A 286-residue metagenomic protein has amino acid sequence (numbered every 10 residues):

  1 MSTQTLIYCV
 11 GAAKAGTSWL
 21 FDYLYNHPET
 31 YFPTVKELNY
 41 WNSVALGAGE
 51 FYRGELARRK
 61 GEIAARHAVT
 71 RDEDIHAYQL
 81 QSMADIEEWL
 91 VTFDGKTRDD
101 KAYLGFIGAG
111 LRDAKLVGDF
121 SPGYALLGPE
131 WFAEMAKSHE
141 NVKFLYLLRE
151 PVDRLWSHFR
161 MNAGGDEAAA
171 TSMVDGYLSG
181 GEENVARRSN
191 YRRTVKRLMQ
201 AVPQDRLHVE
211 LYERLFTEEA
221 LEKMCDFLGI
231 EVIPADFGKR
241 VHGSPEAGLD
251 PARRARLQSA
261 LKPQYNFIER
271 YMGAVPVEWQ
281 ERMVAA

Functional and structural regions predicted by a protein language model:
M1-A102, F106-L111, F120-S121, V174 (+2 more regions): PAPS-dependent sulfotransferase catalytic core
G16-T17, Y103, G118, M135 (+6 more regions): Generic structural signal for small/hydrophobic residues in well-ordered secondary structure, especially within
S18-D22, F32, Y40-N42, G49-E50 (+4 more regions): Short catalytic/ligand-binding loop motif for oxyanion handling, primarily in non-cytosolic enzymes, centered on
V35-N39, S43, R149-V152, S172-G176 (+1 more regions): The conserved 3'-phosphoadenosine-5'-phosphosulfate
E87-T92, D119-Y124, M173-A186, R240-A255: Surface-exposed cleft-lining segments at the edges of enzyme active sites
F93-T97, G123-G128, V185-A186, E213-E218: Acidic-and-aromatic substrate-binding clefts and catalytic sites of carbohydrate-active enzymes
D100-L104, F132, V195-K196, Y265: Generic structural signal for well-ordered alpha-helices, preferentially at hydrophobic/aromatic core positions
S138-F159, E213: Conserved phosphate-donor/acceptor-positioning beta-strand/loop module used by diverse small-molecule
